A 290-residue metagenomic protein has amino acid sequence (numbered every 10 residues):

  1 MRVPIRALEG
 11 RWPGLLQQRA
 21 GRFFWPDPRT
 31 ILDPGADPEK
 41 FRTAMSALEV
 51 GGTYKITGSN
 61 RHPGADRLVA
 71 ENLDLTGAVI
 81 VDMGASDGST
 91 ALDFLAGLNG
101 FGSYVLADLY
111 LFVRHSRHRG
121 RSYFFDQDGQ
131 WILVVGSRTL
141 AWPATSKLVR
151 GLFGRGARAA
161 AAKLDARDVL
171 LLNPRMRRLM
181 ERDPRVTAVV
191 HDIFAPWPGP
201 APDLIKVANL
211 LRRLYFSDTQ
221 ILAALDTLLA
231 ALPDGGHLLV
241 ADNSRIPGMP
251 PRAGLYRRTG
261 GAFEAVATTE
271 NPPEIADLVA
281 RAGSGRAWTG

Functional and structural regions predicted by a protein language model:
R2-P13, R19-G35, N99-D183, F194 (+1 more regions): Class I S-adenosyl-L-methionine-dependent methyltransferase module
A20-T76, V113-R121: Class I SAM-dependent methyltransferase Rossmann-like catalytic core, especially the SAM/SAH-binding loop
G77-D87: Conserved class I S-adenosyl-L-methionine
D87-G100: Conserved SAM-binding loop of SAM-dependent methyltransferases across substrates and taxa, primarily the Class I
F194-I205: A short acidic, Gly/Pro-enriched loop at the edge of an enzyme's catalytic core that lines a small-molecule cofactor
D203-D218: A short SAM/SAH-binding and catalytic strip from SAM-dependent methyltransferases
Q220-D234: A short glycine-rich, Lys/Arg-flanked "PGG" loop and its adjoining helix->strand segment in the class I
G235-D242: Conserved beta-strand signature within the Rossmann-like core of class I S-adenosyl-L-methionine
